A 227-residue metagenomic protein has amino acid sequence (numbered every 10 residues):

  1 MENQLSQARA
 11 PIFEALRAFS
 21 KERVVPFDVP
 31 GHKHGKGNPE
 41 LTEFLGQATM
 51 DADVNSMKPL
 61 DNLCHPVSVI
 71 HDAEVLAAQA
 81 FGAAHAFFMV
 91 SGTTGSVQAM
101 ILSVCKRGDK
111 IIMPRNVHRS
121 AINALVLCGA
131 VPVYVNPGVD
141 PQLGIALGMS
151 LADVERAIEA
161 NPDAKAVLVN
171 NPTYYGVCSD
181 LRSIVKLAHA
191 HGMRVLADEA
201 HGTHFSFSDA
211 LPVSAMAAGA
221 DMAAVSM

Functional and structural regions predicted by a protein language model:
M1-S68: N-terminal "arm"/small-domain region of PLP-dependent enzymes with the aminotransferase-like
E2-Q4, I12-R17, K21, F44 (+3 more regions): Conserved PLP-enzyme active-site core in the AAT-like
Q47-G95: Conserved N-terminal alpha-helix of the aminotransferase class I/II PLP-enzyme fold
